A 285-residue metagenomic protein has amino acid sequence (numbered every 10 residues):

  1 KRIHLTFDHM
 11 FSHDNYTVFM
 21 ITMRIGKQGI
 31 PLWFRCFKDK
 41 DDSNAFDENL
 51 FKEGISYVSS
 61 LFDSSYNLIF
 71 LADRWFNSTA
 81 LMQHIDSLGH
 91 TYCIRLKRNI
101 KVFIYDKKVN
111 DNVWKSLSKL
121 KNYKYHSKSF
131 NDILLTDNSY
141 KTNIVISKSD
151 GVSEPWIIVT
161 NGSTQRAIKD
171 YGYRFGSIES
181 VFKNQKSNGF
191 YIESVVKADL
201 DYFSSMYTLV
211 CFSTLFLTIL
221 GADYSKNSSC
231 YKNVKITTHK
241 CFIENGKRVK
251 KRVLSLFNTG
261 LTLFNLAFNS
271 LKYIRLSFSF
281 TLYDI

Functional and structural regions predicted by a protein language model:
K1-I3, D14, I25-I285: Single, function-defining residue in the core of a domain
T6-F19: An active-site-proximal beta-strand-loop segment
